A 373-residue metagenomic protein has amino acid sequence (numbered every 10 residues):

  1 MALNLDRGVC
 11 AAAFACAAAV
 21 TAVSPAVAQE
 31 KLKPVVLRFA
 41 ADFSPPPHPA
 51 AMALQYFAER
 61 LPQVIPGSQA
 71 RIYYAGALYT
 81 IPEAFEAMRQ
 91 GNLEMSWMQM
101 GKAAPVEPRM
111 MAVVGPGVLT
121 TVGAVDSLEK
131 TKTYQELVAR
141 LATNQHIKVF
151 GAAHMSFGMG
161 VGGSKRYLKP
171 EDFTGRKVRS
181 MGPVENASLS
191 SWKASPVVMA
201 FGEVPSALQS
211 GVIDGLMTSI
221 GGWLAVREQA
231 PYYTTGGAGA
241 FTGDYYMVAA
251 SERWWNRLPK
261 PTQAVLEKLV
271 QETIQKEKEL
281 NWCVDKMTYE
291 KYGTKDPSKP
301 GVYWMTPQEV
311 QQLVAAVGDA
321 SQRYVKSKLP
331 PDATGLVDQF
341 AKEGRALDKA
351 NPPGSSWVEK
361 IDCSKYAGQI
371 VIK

Functional and structural regions predicted by a protein language model:
M1-A13: Bacterial N-terminal signal peptides that target proteins for export
D6-G8, A17, S96: Low-complexity, intrinsically disordered/propeptide-like segments
A11-A22: Bacterial N-terminal signal peptides
T21, E136, I274-E277: A short hydrophobic/aromatic micro-motif that marks alpha-helical segments and, especially, helix-coil
A22-A28: Sec/Tat signal peptide C-region and signal peptidase I cleavage site
Q29-A124, A142-K373: N-terminal secretory/targeting leader peptides
G123-A139: A gly/proline- and charged-residue-enriched helix-loop-helix capping module
